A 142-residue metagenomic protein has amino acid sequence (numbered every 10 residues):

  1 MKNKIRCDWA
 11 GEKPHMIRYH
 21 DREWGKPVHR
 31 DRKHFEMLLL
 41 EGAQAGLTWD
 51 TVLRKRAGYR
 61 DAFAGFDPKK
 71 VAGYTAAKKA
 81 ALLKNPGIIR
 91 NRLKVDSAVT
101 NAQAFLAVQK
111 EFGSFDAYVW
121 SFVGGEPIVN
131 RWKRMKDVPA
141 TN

Functional and structural regions predicted by a protein language model:
M1-N142: HhH-family (HhH-GPD) DNA N-glycosylase catalytic core used in base-excision repair
